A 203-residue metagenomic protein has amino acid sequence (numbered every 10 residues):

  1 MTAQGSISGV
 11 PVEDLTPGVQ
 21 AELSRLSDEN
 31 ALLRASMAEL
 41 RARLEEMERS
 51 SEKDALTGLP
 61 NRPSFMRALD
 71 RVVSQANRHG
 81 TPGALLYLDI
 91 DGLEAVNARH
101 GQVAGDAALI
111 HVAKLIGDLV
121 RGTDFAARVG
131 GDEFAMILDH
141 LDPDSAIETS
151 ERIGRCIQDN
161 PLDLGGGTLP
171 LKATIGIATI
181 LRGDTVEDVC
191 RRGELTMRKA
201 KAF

Functional and structural regions predicted by a protein language model:
S8-G9, E13-A55, R62-S74, D124-F125 (+1 more regions): Signal-transducing coiled-coil linker helices
E48-R67, L88-G101, I110: Conserved nucleotide-binding and Mg2+-coordinating catalytic segments in signaling enzymes
Q75, D118-T123, R155-G166, K199 (+1 more regions): Short catalytic/binding micro-motifs of nucleotide second-messenger systems
L93, V112, A126, F134 (+1 more regions): Hydrophobic framework residues that shape the active-site pocket of cyclic nucleotide turnover catalytic cores
A104-F125: Active-site-proximal alpha-helical element of nucleotidyl cyclase-like catalytic domains and analogous helices
A113-K114, A146-P161, E194: Alpha-helical scaffold within the catalytic cores of cyclic-nucleotide enzymes
R128, Q158-A173, V189: Catalytic core regions of nucleotide second-messenger enzymes
I147, G165, T179-F203: Catalytic-core segments of nucleotide cyclases and related cyclic-nucleotide turnover enzymes
